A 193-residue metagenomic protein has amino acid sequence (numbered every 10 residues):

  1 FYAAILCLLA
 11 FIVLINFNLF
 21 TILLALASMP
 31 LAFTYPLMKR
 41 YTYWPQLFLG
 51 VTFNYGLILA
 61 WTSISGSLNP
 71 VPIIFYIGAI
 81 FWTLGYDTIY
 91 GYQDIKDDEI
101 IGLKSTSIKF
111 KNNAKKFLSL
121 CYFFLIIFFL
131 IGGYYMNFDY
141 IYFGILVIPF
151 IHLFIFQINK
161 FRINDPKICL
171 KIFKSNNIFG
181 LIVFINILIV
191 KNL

Functional and structural regions predicted by a protein language model:
F1-I74, I131, L153-I163, K167 (+1 more regions): Intramembrane alpha-helical segments
F1-L26, F81, I100-F143: Multi-pass membrane catalytic core of lipid/isoprenoid biosynthesis enzymes
A3, D87-K111, N159-I168: Cytosolic, membrane-interface loops and tails of multi-pass inner-membrane proteins
A32-Y35, G78-T83, Y90, P149-F156: Alpha-helical transmembrane segments of multi-pass membrane proteins
G66-Y76, N137-G144: Juxtamembrane helix-entry segments on the extracytoplasmic side of multipass membrane proteins
I73-S105, K116, N192-L193: Membrane-interface module
I127, I131-L193: Extended hydrophobic alpha-helices typical of membrane-associated regions
